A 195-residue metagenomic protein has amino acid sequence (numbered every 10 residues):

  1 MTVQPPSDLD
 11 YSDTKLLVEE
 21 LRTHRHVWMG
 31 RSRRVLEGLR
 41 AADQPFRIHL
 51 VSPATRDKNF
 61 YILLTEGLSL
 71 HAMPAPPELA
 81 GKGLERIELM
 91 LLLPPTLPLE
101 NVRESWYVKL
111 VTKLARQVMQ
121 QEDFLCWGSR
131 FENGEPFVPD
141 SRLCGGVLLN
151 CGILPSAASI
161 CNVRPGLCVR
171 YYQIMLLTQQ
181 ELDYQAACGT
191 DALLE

Functional and structural regions predicted by a protein language model:
M1-E195: Short linear motifs embedded in intrinsically disordered, proline/glycine-rich low-complexity segments
